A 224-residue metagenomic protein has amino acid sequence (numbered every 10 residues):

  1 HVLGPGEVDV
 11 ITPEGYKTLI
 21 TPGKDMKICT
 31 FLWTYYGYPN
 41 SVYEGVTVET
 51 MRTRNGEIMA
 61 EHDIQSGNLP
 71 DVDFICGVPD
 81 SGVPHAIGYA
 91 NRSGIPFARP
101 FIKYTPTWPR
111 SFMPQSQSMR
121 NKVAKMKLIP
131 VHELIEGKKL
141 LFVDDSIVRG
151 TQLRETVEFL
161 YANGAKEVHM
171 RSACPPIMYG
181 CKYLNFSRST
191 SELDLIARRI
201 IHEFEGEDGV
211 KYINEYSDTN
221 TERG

Functional and structural regions predicted by a protein language model:
H1-G224: PRPP-associated nucleotide enzymes
